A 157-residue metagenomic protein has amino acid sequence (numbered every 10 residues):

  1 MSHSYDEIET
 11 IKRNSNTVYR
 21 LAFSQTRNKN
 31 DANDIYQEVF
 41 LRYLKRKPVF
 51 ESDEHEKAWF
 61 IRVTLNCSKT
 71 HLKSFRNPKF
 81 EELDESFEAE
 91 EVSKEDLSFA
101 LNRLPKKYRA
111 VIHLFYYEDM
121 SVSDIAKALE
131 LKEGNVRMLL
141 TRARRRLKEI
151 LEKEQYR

Functional and structural regions predicted by a protein language model:
M1-I8, E82, A128, R144-R157: C-terminal edge and immediately downstream basic/flexible tail or linker adjoining helix-turn-helix-like DNA-binding
M1-R20, S24, N33, L44: A short, charge-rich alpha-helical start-of-domain segment used by transcription regulators
Y19, F40, P105, R109 (+1 more regions): C-terminal flanking helix
R20, D34-L41, K45, E54-N66: Structural recognition of an alpha-helix C-terminal capping motif at a helix-to-coil junction
E51, I61-E81, R142: Arg/Lys-rich amphipathic alpha helix in sigma70-family domain 2
L65, K69, L129-K153: DNA-recognition helix of helix-turn-helix
T70, N77-L101, S121-S123: Internal acidic/polar
V111-F115: A short pre-motif secondary-structure segment
